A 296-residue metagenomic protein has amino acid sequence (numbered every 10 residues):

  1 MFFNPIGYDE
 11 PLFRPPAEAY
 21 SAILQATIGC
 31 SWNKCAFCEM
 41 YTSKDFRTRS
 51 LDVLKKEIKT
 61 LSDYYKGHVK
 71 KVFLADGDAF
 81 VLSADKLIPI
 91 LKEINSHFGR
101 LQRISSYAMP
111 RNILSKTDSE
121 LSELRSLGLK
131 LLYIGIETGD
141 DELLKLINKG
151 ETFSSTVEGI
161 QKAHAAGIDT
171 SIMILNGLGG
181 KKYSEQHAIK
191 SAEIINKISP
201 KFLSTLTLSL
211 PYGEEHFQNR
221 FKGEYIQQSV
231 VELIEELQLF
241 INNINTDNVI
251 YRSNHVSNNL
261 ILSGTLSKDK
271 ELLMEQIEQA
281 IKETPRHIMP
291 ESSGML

Functional and structural regions predicted by a protein language model:
M1-E18, N196-L296: Auxiliary Fe-S-binding modules of radical SAM enzymes
P11-K56: Canonical Radical SAM [4Fe-4S] cluster-binding loop centered on the CxxxCxxC motif and its immediate flanking residues
A22-L24, V72, Q102-S106, L132-I134 (+3 more regions): Hydrophobic faces of well-ordered beta-strands that scaffold small-molecule active sites in alpha/beta enzyme cores
C30, C38, L54, L74 (+5 more regions): Conserved, mostly hydrophobic/aromatic
L54, L87, T117, T156 (+3 more regions): Aromatic/hydrophobic pocket-lining residues that form the small-molecule binding cavity in soluble enzyme cores
S62-A165: Conserved SAM/AdoMet-binding glycine-rich loop
R111, G139-L143, A163-H187, L206-Y212 (+1 more regions): Conserved strand-turn element in the central/C-terminal portion of the radical SAM core barrel that lines
S119-L121, G180-K197: Catalytic cores of alpha/beta
